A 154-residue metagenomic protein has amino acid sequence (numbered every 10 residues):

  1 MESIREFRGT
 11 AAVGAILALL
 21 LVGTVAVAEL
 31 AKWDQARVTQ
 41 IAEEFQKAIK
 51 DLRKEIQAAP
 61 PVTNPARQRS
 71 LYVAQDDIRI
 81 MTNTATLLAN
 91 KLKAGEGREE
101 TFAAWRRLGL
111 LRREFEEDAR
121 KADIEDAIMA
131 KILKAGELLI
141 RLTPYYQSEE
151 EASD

Functional and structural regions predicted by a protein language model:
E2-G14: Bacterial N-terminal signal peptides that target proteins for export
F7, E55, A59-V62, K91 (+2 more regions): Surface-exposed polar/charged interaction patches
A12-G23: Bacterial N-terminal signal peptides
A26-D76, S148-D154: Immediate post-signal-peptide N-terminus of mature secreted/exported proteins
R37-Q40, E44-D51, V73-N83, L87 (+4 more regions): Charged, amphipathic alpha-helical oligomerization/scaffolding segments
V62-R67, T84-F102, D118-I128: Short, solvent-exposed, charged loop/turn and helix-capping segments that join or cap alpha-helices on peripheral
F115-D154: A charged, solvent-exposed segment within the mature domains of Sec-exported extracytoplasmic proteins
